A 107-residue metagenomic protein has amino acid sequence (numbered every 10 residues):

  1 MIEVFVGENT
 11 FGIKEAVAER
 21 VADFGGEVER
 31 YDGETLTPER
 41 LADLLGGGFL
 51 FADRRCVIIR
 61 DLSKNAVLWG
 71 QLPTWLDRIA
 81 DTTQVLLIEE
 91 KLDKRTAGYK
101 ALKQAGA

Functional and structural regions predicted by a protein language model:
M1-A107: Conserved beta/loop motifs at nucleotide-recognition and modification sites
